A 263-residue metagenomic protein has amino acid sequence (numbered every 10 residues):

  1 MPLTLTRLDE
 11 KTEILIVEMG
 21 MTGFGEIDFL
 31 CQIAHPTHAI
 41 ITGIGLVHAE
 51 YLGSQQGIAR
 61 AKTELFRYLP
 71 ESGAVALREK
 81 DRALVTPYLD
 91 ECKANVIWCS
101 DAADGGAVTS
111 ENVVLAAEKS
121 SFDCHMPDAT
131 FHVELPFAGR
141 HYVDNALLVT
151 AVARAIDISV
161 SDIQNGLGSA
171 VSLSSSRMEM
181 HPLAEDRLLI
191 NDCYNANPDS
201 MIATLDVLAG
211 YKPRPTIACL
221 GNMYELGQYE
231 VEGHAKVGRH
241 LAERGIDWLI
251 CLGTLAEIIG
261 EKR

Functional and structural regions predicted by a protein language model:
M1-I14: P-loop NTPase switch/communication element
R7-L8, Q32-A34, A151-D157, V207-K212: Alpha-helix C-terminal capping segments
T12-I27, L189-N195: Switch II (G3) loop of P-loop NTPases
E13-E18, L30, H35-T42: AMP-binding/adenylate-forming
L15, V75, L189, A218-C219: Residue-level marker for buried hydrophobic side chains located in beta-strands that build the well-ordered beta-sheet
M21, L46, D81-R82, Y194-A196 (+1 more regions): Short, glycine/acidic-enriched loop or turn micro-motifs at the edges of active sites
H38-L188, P213-R214, R239-W248, A256-R263: Acidic, Mg2+-coordinating active-site environments of NTP-dependent enzymes
S174-S176, C193-R263: Active-site beta-alpha connecting loops in nucleotide-dependent enzymes
